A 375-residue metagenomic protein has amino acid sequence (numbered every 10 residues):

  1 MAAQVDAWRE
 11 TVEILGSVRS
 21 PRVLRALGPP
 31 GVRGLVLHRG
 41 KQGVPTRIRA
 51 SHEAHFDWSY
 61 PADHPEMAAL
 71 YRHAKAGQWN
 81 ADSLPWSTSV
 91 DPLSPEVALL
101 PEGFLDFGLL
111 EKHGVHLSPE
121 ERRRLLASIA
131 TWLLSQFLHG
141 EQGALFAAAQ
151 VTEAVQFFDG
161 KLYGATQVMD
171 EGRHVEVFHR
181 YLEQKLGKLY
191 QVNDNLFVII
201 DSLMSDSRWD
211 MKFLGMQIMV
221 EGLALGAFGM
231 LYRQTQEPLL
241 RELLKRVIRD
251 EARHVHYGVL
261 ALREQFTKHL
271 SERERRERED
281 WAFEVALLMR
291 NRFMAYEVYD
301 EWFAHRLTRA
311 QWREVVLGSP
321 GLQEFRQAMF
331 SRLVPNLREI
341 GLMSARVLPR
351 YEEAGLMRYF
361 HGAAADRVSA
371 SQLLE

Functional and structural regions predicted by a protein language model:
M1-A149, E153-K161, Q184-Q191, N195 (+4 more regions): Terminal targeting/low-complexity segments that flank the catalytic cores of oxidoreductases
S135-L138, Q142, A165-V168, G172 (+3 more regions): Short amphipathic alpha-helical segments with heptad-repeat character
G140-A147, H174, V220-A227, H254: Amphipathic, well-ordered alpha-helical segments in soluble domains
F146-V151, G164-T166, L225-L231, L243-R246 (+1 more regions): A structural feature that tracks compact, well-ordered secondary-structure segments with a strong bias toward
F157-G187: Carboxylate/His-rich catalytic cores and anion/metal-binding grooves
R180-A252, E277-L288: Active-site-proximal alpha-helical scaffolds that flank and shape metal-associated catalytic sites
V255-Q265, D280-A282: Helix-loop elements that line ligand-binding/catalytic pockets
